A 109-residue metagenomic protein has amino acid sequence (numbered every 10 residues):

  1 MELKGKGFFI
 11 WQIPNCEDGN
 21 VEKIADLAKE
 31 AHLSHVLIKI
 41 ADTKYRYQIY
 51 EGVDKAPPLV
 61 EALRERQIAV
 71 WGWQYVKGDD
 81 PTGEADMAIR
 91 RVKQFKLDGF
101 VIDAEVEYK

Functional and structural regions predicted by a protein language model:
M1-K109: Glycan-processing catalytic domains of CAZymes
